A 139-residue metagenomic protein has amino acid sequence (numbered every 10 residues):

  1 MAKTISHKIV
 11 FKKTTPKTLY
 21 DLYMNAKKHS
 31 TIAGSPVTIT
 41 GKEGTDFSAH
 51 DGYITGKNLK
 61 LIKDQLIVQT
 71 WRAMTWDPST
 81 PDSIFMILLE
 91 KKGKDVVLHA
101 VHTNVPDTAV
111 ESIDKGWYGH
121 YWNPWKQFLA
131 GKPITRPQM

Functional and structural regions predicted by a protein language model:
M1-T38: Hydrophobic ligand-binding cavity/cleft-lining segments
A2-T4, K8-F11, K17, G44-T45 (+6 more regions): Charge-dense, helix-prone N-terminal extensions
K17, D21, K60, K94 (+3 more regions): Replace "anionic and nucleotidyl ligands
Y23, T70-W71, W117, W122: Tryptophan-centric aromatic hotspots in well-structured domains and transmembrane helices
S30-G34, S48, G52-D95, T103-N104: Hydrophobic-ligand binding "helix-grip"
S35-V37, E43-D46: Short, solvent-exposed loop/turn elements at beta->coil junctions and helix N-caps that rim active or binding pockets
N104-M139: A conserved amphipathic terminal alpha-helix motif
